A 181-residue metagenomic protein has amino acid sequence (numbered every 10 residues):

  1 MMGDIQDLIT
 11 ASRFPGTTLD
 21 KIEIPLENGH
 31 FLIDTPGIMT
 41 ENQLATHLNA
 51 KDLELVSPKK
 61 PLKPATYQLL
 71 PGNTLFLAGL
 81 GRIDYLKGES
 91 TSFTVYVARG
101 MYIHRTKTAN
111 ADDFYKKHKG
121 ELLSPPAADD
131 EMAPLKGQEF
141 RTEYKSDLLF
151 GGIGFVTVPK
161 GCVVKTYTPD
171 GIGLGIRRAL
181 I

Functional and structural regions predicted by a protein language model:
M1: PRPP/pyrophosphate-binding module of the type I phosphoribosyltransferase fold
D4-I181: Helix-rich effector regions associated with P-loop NTPase G domains
